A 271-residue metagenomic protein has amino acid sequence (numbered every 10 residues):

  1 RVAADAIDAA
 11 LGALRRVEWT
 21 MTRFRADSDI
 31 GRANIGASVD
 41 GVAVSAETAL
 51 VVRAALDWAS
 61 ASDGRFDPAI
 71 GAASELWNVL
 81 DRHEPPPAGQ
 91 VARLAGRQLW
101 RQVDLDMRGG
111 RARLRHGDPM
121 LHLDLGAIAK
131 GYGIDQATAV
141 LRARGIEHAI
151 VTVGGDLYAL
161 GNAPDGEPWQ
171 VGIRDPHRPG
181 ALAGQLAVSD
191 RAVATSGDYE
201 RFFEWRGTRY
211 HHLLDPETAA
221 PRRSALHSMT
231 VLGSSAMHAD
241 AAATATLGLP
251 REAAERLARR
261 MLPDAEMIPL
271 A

Functional and structural regions predicted by a protein language model:
R1-A271: Mature catalytic core of soluble alpha/beta enzymes
